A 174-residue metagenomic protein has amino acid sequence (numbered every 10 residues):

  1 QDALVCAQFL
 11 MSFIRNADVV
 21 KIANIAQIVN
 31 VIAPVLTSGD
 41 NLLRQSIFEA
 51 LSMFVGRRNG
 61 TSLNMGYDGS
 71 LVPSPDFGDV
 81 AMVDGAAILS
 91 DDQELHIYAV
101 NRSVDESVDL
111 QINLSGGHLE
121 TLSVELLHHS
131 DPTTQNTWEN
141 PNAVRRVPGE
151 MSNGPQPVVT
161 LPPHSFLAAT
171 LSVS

Functional and structural regions predicted by a protein language model:
Q1-G85: Aromatic/acidic polysaccharide-binding cleft in carbohydrate-active enzymes
C6-F9, V108-L110, G154: Short alpha-helical segments and helix-capping/turn motifs at coil-helix boundaries
V31, D105, P132: Surface-exposed, flexible loop/turn segments at secondary-structure boundaries
V35-L36, D109-Q111, T133-E139: Short conserved micro-motifs at the rims of enzyme active sites and ligand-binding pockets
M65-L71, D91-Q93, E106, R145-P157: Ser/Thr- and Asn-enriched, surface-exposed coil loops between beta-strands
D79-H118, V124-L127, H164-T170: Carbohydrate-binding surface patches
H118-L161: Acidic, Ser/Thr/Pro-rich beta/coil linker or hinge segments at domain junctions
V173-S174: Short, charged beta-turn/beta-strand-edge "cap" motif at the junction between a beta-strand and an adjacent loop
